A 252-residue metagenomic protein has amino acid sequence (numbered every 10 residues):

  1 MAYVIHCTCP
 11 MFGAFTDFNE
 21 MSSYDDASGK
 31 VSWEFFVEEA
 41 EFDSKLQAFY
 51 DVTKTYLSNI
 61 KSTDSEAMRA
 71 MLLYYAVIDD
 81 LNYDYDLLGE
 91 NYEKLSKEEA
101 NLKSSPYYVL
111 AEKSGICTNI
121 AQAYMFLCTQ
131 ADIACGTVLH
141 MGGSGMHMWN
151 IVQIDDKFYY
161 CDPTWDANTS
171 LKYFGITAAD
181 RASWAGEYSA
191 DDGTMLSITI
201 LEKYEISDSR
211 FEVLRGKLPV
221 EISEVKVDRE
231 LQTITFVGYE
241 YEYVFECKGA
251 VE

Functional and structural regions predicted by a protein language model:
M1-T55, T235-V251: Linear, non-domain "peripheral" regions
M1-Y24, M68-L72, L88-N91, P219-R229: Short glycine-rich, low-complexity/disordered patches
F36-T55, A67, S197-T199, E205-V220: Short domain-boundary/entry signatures in modular proteins, especially in secreted/extracellular architectures
E38-V109: Secondary-structure boundary elements
S44, E112-G115, L139: Alpha-helix capping and helix-loop boundary segments enriched in small/acidic/polar residues
P106-N119: A short, highly charged nucleic-acid-interacting micro-segment common to nuclease and nuclease-linked defense proteins
T118-S183: Hydrophobic/aromatic-rich core segments of domains that either
S170-E252: Low-complexity, Gly/Ser/Thr/Pro-rich intrinsically disordered linker/tail segments
